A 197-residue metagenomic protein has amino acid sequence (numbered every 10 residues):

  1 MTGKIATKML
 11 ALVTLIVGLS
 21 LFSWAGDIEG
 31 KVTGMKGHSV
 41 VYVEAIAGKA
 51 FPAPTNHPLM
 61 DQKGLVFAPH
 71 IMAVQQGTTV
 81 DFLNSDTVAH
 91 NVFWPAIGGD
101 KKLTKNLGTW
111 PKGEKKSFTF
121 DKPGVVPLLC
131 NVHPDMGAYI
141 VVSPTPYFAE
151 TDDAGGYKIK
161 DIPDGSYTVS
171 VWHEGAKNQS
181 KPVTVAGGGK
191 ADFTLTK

Functional and structural regions predicted by a protein language model:
T2-A11: Bacterial N-terminal signal peptides that target proteins for export
L10-S20: Bacterial N-terminal signal peptides
S23-K197: Extracytoplasmic copper-binding redox domains, predominantly the cupredoxin/blue-copper superfamily
